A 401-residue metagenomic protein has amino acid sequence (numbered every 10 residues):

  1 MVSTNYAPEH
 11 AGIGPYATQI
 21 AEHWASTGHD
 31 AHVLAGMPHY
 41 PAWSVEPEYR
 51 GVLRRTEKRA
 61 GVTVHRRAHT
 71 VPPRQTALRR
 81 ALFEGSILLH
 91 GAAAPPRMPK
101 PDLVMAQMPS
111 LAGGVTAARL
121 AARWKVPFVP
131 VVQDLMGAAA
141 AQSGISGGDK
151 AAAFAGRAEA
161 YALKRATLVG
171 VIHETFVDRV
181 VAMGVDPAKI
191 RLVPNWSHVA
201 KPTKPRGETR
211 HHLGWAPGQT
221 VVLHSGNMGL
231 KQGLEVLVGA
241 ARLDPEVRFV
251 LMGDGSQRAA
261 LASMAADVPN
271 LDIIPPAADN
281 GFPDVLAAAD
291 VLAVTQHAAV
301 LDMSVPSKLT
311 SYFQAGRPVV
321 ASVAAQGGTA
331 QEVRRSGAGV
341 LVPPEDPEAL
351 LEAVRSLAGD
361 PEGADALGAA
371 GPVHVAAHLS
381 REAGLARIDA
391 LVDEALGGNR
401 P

Functional and structural regions predicted by a protein language model:
M1-V52, T56-E57, G239-R242, R400-P401: N-terminal subdomain of nucleotide-sugar transferases
M37, T175, W196: Carbohydrate-associated surface elements
Y49-R54, P202-W215: A short helix/loop element that forms part of the nucleotide-sugar donor recognition site in Leloir-type
V115, R119-R123, D149-V169: Membrane-proximal helix-turn-helix segments that form the acceptor-binding/catalytic region of lipid-linked
A216-Q232, V238-R242, V250: Conserved donor-binding/catalytic core segment of Leloir-type glycosyltransferases
Q232, P276-A287, L292-F313, V319-Q331: Nucleotide-sugar-dependent
V247-V250, A259-P283: Nucleotide-activated donor-binding/catalytic signature segment of Leloir-type glycosyltransferases, i.e., the conserved
A349, S356, G363-H378: A short, well-ordered alpha-helix in the C-terminal region of glycosyltransferases
